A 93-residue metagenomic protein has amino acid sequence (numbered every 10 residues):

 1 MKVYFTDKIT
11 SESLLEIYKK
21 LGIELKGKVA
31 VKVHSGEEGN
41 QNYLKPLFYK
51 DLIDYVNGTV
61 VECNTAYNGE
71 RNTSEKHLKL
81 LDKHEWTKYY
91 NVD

Functional and structural regions predicted by a protein language model:
M1-D93: N-terminal and secondary-structure boundary signal
